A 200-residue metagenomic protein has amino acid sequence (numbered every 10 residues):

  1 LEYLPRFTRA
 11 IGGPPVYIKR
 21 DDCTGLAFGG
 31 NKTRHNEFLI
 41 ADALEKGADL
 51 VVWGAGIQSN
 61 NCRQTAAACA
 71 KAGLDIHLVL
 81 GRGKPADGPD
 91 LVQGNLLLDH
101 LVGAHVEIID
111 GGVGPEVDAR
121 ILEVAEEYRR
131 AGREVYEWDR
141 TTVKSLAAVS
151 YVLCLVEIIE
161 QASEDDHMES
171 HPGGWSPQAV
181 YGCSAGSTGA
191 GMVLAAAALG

Functional and structural regions predicted by a protein language model:
L1-G200: PLP-dependent amino-acid enzyme catalytic core
